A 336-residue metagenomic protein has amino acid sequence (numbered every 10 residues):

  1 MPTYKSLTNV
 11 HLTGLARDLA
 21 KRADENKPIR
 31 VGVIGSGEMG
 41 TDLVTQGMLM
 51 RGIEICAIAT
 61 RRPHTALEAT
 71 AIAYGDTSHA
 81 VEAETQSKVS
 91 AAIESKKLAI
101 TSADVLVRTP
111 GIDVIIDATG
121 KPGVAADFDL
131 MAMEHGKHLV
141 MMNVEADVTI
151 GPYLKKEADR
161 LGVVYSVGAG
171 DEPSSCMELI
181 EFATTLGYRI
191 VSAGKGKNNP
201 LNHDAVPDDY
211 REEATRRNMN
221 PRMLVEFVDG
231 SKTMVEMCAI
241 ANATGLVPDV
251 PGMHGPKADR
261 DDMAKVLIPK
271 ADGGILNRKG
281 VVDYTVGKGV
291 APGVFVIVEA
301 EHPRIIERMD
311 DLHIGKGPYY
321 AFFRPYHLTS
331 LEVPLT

Functional and structural regions predicted by a protein language model:
P2-D129: N-terminal glycine-/serine-/threonine-rich beta1-alpha1-beta2 phosphate-ribose binding loop of Rossmann-like
L7-A20, E213, R217-T336: C-terminal catalytic/substrate-binding lobe primarily of soluble NAD(P)-dependent oxidoreductases
V44-T45, A103, A126-L130, G151 (+3 more regions): Generic hydrophobic/aromatic pocket-lining and core-packing "Φ" positions
M48-L49, H64, A71, G75 (+3 more regions): Generic secondary-structure signature for well-ordered alpha-helical cores
H64-T65, A146-G151, K155, E172-C176 (+2 more regions): Short gly/pro/ser/thr-enriched loop/turn and capping motifs at secondary-structure boundaries
A99-S102, V114-D117, M141-M142, Y165-G168 (+2 more regions): General beta-strand structural signal in soluble alpha/beta enzymes
T119-H135, M142-V164, G168-D171: Rossmann-fold NAD(P)-binding glycine/threonine-rich loop
A158-G162, S166-K232: Rossmann-like NAD(P)H-binding beta-loop-alpha module
